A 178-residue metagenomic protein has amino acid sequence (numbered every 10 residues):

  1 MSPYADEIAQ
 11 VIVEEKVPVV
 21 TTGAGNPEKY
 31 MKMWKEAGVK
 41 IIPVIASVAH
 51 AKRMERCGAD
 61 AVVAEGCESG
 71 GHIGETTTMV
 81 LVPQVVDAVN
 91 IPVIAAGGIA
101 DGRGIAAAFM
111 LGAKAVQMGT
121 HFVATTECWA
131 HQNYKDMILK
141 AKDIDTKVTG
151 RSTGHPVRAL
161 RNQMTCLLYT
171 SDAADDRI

Functional and structural regions predicted by a protein language model:
M1-P92: Active-site entrance/lid segments in N-terminal catalytic domains of soluble metabolic enzymes
A49-C57, A100-K114: Catalytic cores of alpha/beta
A64-H72, I105-H131: Glycine-rich phosphate-binding active-site loops on the catalytic face of alpha/beta enzymes
A95-I99: Glycine-rich adenosine-cofactor-binding loop
A100-G102, F122-A124, G154-P156: Short, catalytically relevant binding-site loops at active-site mouths
T120, L160-Q163, L167: Acyl-donor (CoA/ACP) binding surface of acyl/acetyltransferases
K135-T153, L160: Anionic-ligand binding region
Y169-I178: Single conserved hydrophobic/aromatic residue that forms the stacking wall/gate of nucleotide- or nucleobase-binding
